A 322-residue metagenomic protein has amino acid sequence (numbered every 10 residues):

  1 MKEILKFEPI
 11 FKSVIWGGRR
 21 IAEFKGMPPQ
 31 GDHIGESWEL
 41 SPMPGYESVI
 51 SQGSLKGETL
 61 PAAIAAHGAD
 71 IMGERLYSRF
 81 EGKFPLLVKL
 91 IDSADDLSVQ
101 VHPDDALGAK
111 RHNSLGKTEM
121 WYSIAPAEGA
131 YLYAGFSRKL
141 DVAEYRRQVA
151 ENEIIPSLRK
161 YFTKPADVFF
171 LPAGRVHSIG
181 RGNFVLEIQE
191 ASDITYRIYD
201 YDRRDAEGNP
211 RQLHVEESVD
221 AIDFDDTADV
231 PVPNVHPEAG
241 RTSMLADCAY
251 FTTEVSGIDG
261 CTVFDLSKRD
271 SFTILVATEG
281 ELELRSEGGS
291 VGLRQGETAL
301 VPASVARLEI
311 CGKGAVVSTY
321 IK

Functional and structural regions predicted by a protein language model:
M1-L140, T195, D200-A228, T253: Transition-metal
Q30-D32, I91, N113-L115, F162-T163 (+3 more regions): Solvent-exposed alpha-helices and their adjacent loops that cap or buttress functional pockets in soluble metabolic
E81-K83, I91-D96, D105, P126-G129 (+4 more regions): Ligand-binding loop in jelly-roll beta-barrel domains
V88, L97, E119-Y122, K160-Y161 (+4 more regions): His/acidic/aromatic-lined binding-pocket segments of jelly-roll/cupin-type domains and related regulatory beta-sandwich
K139-Y145, A150: Short, flexible helix-coil linker/hinge segments at the edges of structured domains or between repeats
Q148-Y196: Loop-centered beta-sheet repeat module
L158-F170, F184, S286-V305: Short acidic-glycine-tyrosine-enriched beta hairpin
V232-V291, Q295-E297: Acidic/His-leaning functional-site neighborhoods
